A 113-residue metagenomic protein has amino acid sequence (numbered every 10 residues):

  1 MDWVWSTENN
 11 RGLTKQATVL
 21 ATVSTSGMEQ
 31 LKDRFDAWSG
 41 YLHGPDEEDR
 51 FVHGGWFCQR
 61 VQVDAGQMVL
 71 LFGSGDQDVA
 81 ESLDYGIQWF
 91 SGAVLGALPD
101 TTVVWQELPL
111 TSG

Functional and structural regions predicted by a protein language model:
M1-G12, C58-V63: Short, flexible, solvent-exposed loop/turn segments with mixed acidic/basic and small polar residues
T7-D33: Short glycine-/aliphatic-rich beta-strand segments at the starts of folded cytosolic domains
N9-L13, L70, W105: Basic, glycine/lysine-rich polyanion-binding surfaces/domains
S26-E29, Q77-L83: Short, surface-exposed beta-strand/loop "edge" segments at domain boundaries and coil↔beta transitions
F35-W38: A short, contiguous, amphipathic alpha-helix enriched in charged residues
G40-E81: Short, intrinsically disordered low-complexity segments
V79-W105: C-terminal structural segments of small proteins and small subunits
Q106-G113: Short, low-order "capping/linker" segments at domain edges
